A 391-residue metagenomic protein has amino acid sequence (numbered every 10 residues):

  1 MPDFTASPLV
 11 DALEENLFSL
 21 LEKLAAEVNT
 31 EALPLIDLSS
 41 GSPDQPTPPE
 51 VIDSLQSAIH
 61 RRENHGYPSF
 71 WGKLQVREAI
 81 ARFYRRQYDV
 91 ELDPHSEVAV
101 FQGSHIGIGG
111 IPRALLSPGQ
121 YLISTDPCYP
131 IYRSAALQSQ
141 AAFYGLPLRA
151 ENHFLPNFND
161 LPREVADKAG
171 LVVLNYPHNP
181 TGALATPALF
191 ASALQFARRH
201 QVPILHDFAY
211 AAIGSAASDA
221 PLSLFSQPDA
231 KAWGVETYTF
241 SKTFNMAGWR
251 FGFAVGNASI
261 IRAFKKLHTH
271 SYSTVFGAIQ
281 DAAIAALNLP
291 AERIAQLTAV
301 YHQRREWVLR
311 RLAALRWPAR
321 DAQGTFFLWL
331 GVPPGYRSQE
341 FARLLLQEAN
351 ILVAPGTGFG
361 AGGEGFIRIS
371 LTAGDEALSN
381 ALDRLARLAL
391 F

Functional and structural regions predicted by a protein language model:
P2-G103, G110, N288-L289, F391: N-terminal small-domain helix-loop-helix segment of the aminotransferase-like
V28-E31, S139, R199-H200, L315 (+1 more regions): Helix C-cap/helix->beta junction micro-motif
H60-Q195, A212-I213, D219-Q227, R384: Conserved core of the PLP fold type I
A230-H302, E306, R310, A389: Conserved core segment of the aminotransferase class I/II
I284, V300-L309, A319-G331, G363: Conserved glycine-rich beta-strand-loop-beta hairpin in the small C-terminal domain of fold type I
G335, L344-A354, F359-F391: PLP-dependent enzyme catalytic core of the Aspartate aminotransferase-like
